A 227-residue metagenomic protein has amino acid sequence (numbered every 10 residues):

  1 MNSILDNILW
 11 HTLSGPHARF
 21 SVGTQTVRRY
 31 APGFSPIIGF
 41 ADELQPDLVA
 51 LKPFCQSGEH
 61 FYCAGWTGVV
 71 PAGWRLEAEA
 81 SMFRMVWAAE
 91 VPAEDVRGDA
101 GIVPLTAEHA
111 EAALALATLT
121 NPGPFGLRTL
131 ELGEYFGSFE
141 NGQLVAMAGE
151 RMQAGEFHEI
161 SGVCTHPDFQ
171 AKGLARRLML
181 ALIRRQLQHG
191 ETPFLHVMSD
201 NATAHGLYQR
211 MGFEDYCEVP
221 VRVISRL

Functional and structural regions predicted by a protein language model:
N2-L5, A88-G123: Short amphipathic alpha-helix that is part of the acyltransferase structural core
N2-V96: Acyl-donor-binding surface of acyltransferase catalytic domains
I38-A41, V163-A171: A short, internal acetyl-CoA/4′-phosphopantetheine-binding micro-motif in the GNAT/acyltransferase core
P46-L51, T165, A171-Q186, H205-R210: Conserved acetyl-CoA-binding loop-helix of GNAT-fold acetyltransferases
V69-W74, R176, S199-E218, S225: Conserved active-site alpha-helix within GNAT-family acetyltransferase domains
A78-W87, H196, E214-L227: Conserved catalytic-core motifs of GNAT/GCN5-like acyltransferases
P124-H166: A conserved beta-strand-loop-helix scaffold within acyl/acetyltransferase catalytic domains
I160, P193-V197: Conserved hydrophobic beta-strand within the GNAT/NAT acetyltransferase core sheet that lines the active-site cleft
